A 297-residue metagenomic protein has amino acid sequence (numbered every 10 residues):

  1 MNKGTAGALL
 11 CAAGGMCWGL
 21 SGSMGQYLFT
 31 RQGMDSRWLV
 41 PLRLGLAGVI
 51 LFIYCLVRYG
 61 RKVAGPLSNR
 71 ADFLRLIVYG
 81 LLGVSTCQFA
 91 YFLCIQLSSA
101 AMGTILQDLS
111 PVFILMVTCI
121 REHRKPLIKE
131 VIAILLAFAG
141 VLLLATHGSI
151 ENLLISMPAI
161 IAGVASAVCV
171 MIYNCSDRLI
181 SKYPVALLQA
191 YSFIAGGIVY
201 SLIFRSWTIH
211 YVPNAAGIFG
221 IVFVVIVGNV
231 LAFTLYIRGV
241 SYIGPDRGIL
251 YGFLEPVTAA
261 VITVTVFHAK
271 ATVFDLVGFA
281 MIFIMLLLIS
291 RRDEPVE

Functional and structural regions predicted by a protein language model:
M1-P41, N152-R178: Glycine-/small-residue-enriched transmembrane alpha-helix faces in small-molecule transporters and effluxers
A6-G14, V63-A90, I134, M157-S166 (+3 more regions): Loop-to-transmembrane-helix transition segments
G15, L42, Q88, M102-L109 (+2 more regions): Helix-helix packing/entry segments at the starts of transmembrane helices
G19, S23, G45, L81-S85 (+6 more regions): Hydrophobic/small/kink-forming positions within alpha-helical transmembrane segments of polytopic membrane proteins
L28, L39, R43, C94 (+8 more regions): Hydrophobic/aromatic residues within transmembrane alpha-helices of multi-pass small-molecule transporters
I50, Y91, S110-L135, V257-V277: C-terminal transmembrane-helix exit sites in multi-pass transporters
L51, C55, V117, P126-G148 (+3 more regions): Hydrophobic transmembrane alpha-helices of multi-pass small-molecule transport proteins
F52, L56-A101, Q107, L143 (+1 more regions): Specific transmembrane alpha-helical segments of multi-pass solute transporters/efflux pumps, especially DMT/EamA
